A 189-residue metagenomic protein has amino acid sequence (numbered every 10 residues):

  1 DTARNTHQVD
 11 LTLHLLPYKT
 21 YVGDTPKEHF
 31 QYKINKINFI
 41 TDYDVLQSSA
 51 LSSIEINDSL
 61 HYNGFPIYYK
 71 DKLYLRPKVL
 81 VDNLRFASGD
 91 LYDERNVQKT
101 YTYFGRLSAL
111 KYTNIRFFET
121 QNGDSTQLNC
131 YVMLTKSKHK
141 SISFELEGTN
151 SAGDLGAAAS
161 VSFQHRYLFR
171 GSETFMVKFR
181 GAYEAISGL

Functional and structural regions predicted by a protein language model:
D1-N150, D154-G156, S162, M176-S187: Periplasmic polypeptide-binding modules associated with outer-membrane biogenesis and secretion
K138, F169-G171: Short coil turns and loop connectors of transmembrane beta-barrels in diderm outer membranes and organellar homologs
H165-Y167: Residue-level signature of outer-membrane beta-barrel architecture
